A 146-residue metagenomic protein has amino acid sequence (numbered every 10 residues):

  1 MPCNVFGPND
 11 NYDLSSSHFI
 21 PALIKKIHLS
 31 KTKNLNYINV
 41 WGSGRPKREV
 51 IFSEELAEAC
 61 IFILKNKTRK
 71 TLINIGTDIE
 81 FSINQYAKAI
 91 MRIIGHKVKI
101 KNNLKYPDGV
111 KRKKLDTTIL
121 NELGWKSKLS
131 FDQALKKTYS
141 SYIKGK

Functional and structural regions predicted by a protein language model:
M1-A22, P46-K47: Flexible, glycine-rich beta-alpha linker
I20-K25, A57-E58: Conserved active-site helix of classical SDR/Rossmann-fold NAD(P)-dependent CH-OH oxidoreductases
L29-K146: C-terminal substrate-binding subdomain of Rossmann-fold SDR/epimerase-dehydratase oxidoreductases
